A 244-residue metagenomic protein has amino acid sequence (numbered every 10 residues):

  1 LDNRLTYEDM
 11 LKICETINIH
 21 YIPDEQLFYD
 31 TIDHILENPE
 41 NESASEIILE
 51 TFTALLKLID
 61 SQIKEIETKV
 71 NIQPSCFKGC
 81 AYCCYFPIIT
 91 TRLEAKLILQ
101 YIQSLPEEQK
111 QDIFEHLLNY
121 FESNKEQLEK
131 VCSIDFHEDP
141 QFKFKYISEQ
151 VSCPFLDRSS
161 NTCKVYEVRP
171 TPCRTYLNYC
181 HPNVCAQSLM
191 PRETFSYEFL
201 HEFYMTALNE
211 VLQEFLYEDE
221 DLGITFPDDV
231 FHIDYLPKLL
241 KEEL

Functional and structural regions predicted by a protein language model:
L1-L244: Short loop/turn segments that flank or connect secondary-structure elements
